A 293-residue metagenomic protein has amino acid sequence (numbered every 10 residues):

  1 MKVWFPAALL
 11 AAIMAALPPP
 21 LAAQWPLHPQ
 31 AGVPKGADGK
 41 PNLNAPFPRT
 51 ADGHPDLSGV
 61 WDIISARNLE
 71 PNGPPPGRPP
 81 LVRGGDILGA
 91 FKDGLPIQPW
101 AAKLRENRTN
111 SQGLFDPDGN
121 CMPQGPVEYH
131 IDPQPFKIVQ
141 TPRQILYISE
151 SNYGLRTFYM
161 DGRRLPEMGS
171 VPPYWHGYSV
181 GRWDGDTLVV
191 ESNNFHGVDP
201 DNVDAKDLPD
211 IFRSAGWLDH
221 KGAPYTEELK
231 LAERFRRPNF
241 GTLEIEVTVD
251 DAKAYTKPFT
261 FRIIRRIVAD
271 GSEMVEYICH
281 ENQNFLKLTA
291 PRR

Functional and structural regions predicted by a protein language model:
V3-P6, L17-R293: PEST-like low-complexity, intrinsically disordered acidic/proline/serine-rich tracts that flank trafficking/processing
L10-A12, A16: Classic N-terminal secretory signal peptides
